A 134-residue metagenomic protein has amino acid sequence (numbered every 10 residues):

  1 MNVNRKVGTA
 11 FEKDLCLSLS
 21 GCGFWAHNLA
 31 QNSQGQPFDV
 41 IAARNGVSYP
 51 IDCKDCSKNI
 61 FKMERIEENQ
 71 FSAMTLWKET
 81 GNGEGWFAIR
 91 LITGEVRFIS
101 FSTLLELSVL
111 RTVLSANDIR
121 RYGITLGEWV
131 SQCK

Functional and structural regions predicted by a protein language model:
M1-Q31, V96: Acidic-basic catalytic patches of nuclease active cores, encompassing PD-(D/E)XK and other metal-cofactor nuclease
N2-V3, K58-F61: Short, contiguous strand/loop micro-motifs
C22, A43, W77-G81: Alpha-helix C-cap/termination motif
Q36-F38: Change "...and in nucleic-acid phosphodiester-cleaving endonucleases..." to "...and in nucleic-acid processing enzymes
V40-A42, G46-K58: Conserved catalytic cores of phosphodiester-cleaving nucleases, focusing on short active-site segments
I60-E64, V109-L110: A short, polar/proline- and glycine-enriched secondary-structure boundary/capping micro-motif
K62-F87: Short, charged, amphipathic alpha-helix that recurs within catalytic cores of restriction-modification and other
E79, E84-K134: Domain-level recognition of nuclease-like catalytic cores that cleave nucleotide substrates
